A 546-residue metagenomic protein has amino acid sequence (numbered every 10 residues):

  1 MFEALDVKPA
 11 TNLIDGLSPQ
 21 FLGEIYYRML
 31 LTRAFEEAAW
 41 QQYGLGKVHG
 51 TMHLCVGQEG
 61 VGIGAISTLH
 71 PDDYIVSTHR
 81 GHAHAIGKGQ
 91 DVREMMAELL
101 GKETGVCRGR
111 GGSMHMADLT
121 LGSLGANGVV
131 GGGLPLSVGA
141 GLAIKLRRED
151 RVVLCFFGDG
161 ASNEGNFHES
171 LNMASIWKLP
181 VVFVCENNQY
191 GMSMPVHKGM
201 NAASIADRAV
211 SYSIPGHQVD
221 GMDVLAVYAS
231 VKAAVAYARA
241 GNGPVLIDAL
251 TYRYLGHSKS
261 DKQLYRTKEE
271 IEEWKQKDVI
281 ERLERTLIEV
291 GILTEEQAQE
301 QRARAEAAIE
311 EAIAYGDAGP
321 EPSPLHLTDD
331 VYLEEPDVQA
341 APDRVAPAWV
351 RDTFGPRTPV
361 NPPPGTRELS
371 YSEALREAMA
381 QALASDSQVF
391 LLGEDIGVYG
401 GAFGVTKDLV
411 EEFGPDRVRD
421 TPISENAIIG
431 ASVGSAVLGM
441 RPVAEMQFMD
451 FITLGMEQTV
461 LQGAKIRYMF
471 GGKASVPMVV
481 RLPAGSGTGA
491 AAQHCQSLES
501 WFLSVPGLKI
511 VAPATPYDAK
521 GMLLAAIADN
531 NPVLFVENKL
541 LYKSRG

Functional and structural regions predicted by a protein language model:
M1-V61, A249, Y254-L255, K259-F413: Conserved acidic/glycine
L22, Y26, K47-H49, H70-Y74 (+17 more regions): Short coil/turn connectors at secondary-structure junctions
E37, K47-W177, P195-N201, A206 (+3 more regions): Cofactor-binding active-site loop characterized by glycine-rich and histidine/acidic residues
L54, I75-T78, C107-G109, M116 (+10 more regions): General beta-strand structural signal in soluble alpha/beta enzymes
I63, L121-C185, V219-Y237, G397-K473 (+1 more regions): Thiamine diphosphate
L99-A117, E270-W274, G463-S500: Flexible glycine-/small-residue-enriched beta->alpha junction loops that bind anionic phosphate/pyrophosphate groups
G122-E311, Y315-A318, L503-G546: Glycine-rich ThDP/TPP pyrophosphate-binding loop and its adjacent helix/strand module within ThDP-dependent enzymes
P356-P364, S370-S372, V476-L498, L503 (+2 more regions): Cofactor-binding beta-sheet edge motifs in enzyme active sites
